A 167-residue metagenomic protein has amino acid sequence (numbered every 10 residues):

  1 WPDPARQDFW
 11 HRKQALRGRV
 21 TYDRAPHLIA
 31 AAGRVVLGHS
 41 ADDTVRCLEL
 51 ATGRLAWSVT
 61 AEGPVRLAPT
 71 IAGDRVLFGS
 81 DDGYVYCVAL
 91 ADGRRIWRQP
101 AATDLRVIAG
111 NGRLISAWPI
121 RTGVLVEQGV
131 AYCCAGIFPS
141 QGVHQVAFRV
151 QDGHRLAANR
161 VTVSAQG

Functional and structural regions predicted by a protein language model:
W1-V36, T44-E49, R54-A61, R94-L114 (+1 more regions): Aromatic (tryptophan-biased) beta-strands that constitute blades/sheets of beta-rich domains
L16-V45, V59-Y86, R113-Q145, G167: Repeat-blade elements of multi-bladed beta-propeller folds
